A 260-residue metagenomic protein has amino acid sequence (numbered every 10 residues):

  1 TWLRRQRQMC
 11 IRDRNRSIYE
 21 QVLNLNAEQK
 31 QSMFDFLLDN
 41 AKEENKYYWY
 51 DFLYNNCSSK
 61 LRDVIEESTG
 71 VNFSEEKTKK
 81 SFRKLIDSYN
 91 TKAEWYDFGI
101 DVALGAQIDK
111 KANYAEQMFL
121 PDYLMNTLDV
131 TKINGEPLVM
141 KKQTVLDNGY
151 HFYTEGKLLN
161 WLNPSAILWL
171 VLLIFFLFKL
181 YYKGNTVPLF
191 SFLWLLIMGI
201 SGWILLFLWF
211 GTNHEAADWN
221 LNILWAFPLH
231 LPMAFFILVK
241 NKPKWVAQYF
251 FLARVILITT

Functional and structural regions predicted by a protein language model:
T1-I11: Single conserved hydrophobic/aromatic residue that forms the stacking wall/gate of nucleotide- or nucleobase-binding
R4, N24, W49-L53: Generic, ordered loop/turn and secondary-structure boundary motif
R12-L25: Membrane helical hairpin/interfacial module
N26-K30, E67: Glycine-rich, acidic and aromatic/proline-enriched surface loops and short helix-turn segments that act as binding
D39-F235, N241-T260: Activation targets extended, charge/polar-rich intrinsically disordered C-terminal tails
